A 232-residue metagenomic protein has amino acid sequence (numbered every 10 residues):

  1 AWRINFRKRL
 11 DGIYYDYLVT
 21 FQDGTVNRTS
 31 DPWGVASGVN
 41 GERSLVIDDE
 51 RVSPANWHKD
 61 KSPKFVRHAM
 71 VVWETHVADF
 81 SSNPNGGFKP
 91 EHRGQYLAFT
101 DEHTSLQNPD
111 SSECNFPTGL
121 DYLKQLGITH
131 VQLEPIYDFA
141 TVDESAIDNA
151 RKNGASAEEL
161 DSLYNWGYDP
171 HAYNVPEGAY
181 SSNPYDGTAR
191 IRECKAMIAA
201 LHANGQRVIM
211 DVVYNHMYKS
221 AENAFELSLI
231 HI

Functional and structural regions predicted by a protein language model:
A1-N108: The feature marks proteins involved in alpha-glucan
W2, F6-R9, N83-R207: Aromatic- and glycine-enriched glycan-recognition loops and surfaces that form the carbohydrate-binding subsites
D23, D79-S81, Y137-A140, H216: Feature marks short, surface-exposed loop/turn motifs that line or immediately flank catalytic pockets and channel
G41, A146-I147, A221-F225: Short amphipathic alpha-helical patches
V71-W73, V131, V208-M210: Hydrophobic faces of well-ordered beta-strands that scaffold small-molecule active sites in alpha/beta enzyme cores
D138-F139, V212-S228: Aromatic-lined carbohydrate-binding surfaces of glycoside hydrolases
I230-I232: Conserved small/polar residues in nucleotide/adenosyl-binding loops
